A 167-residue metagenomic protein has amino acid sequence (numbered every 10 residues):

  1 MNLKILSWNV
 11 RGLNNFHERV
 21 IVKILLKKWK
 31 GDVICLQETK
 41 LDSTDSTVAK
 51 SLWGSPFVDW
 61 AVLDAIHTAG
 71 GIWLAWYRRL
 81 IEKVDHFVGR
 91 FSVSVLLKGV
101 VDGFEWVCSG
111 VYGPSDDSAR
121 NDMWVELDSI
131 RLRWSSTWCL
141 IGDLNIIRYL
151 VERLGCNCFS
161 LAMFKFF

Functional and structural regions predicted by a protein language model:
M1-F167: A shared catalytic/ligand-binding motif for oxyanion handling
